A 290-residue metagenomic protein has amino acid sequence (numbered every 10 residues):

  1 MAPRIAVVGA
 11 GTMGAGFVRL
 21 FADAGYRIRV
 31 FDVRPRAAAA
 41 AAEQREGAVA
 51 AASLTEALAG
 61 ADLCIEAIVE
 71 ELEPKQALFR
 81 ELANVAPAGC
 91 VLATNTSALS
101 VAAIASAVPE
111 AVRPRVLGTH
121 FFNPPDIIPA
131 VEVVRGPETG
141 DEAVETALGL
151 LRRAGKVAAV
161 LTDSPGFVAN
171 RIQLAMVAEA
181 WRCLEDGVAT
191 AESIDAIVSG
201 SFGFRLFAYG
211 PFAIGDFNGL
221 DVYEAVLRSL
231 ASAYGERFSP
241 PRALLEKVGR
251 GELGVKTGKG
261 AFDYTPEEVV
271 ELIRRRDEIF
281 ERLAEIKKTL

Functional and structural regions predicted by a protein language model:
M1-G47: NAD(P)+-binding Rossmann beta1-loop-alpha1 motif at the extreme N-terminus of oxidoreductases
P3, A24-Y26, R153-K156, T162 (+1 more regions): NAD(P)-dependent Rossmann-like dehydrogenase/reductase catalytic/cofactor-binding core
V8, F31, A51, A67 (+3 more regions): Structural motif
V33-R36, G47-L92, L99: Rossmann-like NAD(P)-binding element
P35-A38, Q173, V177: Structural/interface elements that position substrates and couple domains in central-metabolism enzymes
V91-D163, N170-R171: Rossmann-fold dinucleotide-binding core
R182-T190: C-terminal regulatory/interaction module of P-loop NTP-utilizing enzymes
